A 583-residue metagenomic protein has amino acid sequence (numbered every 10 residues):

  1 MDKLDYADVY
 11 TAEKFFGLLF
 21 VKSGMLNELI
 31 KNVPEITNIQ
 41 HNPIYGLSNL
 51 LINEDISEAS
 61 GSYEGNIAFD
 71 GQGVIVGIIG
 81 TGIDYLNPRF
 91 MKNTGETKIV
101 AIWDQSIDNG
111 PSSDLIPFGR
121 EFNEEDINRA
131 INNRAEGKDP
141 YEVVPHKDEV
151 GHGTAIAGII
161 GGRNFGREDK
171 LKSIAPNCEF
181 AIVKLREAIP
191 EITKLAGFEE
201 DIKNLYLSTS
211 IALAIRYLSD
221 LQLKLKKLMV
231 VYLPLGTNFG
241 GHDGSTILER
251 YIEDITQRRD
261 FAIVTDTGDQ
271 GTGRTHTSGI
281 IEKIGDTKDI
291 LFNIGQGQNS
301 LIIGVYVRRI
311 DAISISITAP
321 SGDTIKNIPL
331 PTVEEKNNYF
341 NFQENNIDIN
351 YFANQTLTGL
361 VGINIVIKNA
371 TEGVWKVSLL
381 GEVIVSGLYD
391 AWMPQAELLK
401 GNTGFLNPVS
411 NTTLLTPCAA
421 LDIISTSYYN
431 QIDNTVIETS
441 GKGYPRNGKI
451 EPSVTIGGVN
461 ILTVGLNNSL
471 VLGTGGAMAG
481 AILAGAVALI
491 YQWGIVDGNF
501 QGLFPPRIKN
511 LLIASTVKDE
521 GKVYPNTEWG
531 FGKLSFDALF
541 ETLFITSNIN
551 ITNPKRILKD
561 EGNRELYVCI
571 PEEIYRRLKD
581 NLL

Functional and structural regions predicted by a protein language model:
M1-I75, T81-K98, G373, T412-T416: Autoinhibitory propeptides
H41-I44, L213-D243, D266, E382 (+1 more regions): Short acidic, glycine-rich surface-loop motifs adjacent to enzyme active sites
E64-L207, N299, I310-D311, A420-D422 (+2 more regions): Subtilisin-like serine protease catalytic core
G82-D84, P234-G240, G268-T272, N430-I432 (+1 more regions): Catalytic metal-binding/acid-base residues of hydrolase active sites
R120-E125, R258, G273-L360, L379-L380 (+1 more regions): Extracellular S/T/G-rich loop segment that most often corresponds to the catalytic His/Ser-adjacent loop
A157-I160, E168, A181-I189, S219-V231 (+6 more regions): Hydrolase catalytic cores
T256-R258, I263, Q270-R309, D537-L583: Secreted peptidase-domain scaffold signal
I349-E372, L380-L399: Short acidic/polar inter-strand loop motif in beta-rich domains
